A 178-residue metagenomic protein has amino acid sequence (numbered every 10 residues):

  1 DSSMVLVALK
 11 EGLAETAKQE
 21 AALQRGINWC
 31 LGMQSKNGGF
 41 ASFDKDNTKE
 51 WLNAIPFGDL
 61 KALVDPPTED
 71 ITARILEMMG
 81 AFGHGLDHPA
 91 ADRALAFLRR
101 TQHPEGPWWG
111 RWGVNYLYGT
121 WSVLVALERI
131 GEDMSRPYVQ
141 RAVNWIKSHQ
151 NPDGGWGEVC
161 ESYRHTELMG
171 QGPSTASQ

Functional and structural regions predicted by a protein language model:
D1-Q178: Preference for long, amphipathic alpha-helical scaffolds in soluble/luminal domains and all-alpha bundles
